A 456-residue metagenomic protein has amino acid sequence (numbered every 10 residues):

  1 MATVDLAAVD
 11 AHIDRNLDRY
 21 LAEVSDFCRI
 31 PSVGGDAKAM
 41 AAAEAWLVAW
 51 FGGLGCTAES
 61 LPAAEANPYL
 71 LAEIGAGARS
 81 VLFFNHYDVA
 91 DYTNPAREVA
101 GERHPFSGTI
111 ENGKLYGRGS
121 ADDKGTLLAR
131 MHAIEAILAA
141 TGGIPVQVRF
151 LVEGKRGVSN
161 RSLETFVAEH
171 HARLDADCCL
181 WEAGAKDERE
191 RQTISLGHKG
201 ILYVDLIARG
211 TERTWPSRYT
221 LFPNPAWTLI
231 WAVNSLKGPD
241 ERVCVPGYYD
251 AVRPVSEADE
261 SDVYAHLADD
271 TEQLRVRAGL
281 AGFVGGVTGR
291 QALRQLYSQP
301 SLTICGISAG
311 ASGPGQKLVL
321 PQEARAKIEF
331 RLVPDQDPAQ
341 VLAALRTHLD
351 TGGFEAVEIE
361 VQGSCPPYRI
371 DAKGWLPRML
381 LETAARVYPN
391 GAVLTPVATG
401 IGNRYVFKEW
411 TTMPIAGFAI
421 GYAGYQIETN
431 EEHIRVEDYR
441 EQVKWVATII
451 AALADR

Functional and structural regions predicted by a protein language model:
A2-S120, I137-V146, I328: Acidic/His- and Gly-rich active-site-bordering loop/insert found across diverse amide/peptide-bond hydrolases
A63-Y69, S159, K186-E188, A398-N403: Short acidic loop-to-helix transition motifs that present clustered carboxylates
I74, A208, F330-L332: Hydrophobic beta-strand positions in extracellular immunoglobulin-like domains
R79-L82, K114, R149, D177-C179 (+3 more regions): Structural motif
D88, L236-D240, R346-E355: A common structural junction motif
L115, S120-G285, Q291-P300, E409 (+1 more regions): Fold-level recognition of mixed alpha/beta catalytic cores in primary-metabolism enzymes, strongest
E188-R189, C244-E323, R331-A344, G352 (+1 more regions): An extended, acidic, His-containing surface patch that forms the Zn2+-binding/catalytic region of metallohydrolases
L202, A324-A326: Hydrophobic core residues within well-ordered beta-strands of beta-rich domains
